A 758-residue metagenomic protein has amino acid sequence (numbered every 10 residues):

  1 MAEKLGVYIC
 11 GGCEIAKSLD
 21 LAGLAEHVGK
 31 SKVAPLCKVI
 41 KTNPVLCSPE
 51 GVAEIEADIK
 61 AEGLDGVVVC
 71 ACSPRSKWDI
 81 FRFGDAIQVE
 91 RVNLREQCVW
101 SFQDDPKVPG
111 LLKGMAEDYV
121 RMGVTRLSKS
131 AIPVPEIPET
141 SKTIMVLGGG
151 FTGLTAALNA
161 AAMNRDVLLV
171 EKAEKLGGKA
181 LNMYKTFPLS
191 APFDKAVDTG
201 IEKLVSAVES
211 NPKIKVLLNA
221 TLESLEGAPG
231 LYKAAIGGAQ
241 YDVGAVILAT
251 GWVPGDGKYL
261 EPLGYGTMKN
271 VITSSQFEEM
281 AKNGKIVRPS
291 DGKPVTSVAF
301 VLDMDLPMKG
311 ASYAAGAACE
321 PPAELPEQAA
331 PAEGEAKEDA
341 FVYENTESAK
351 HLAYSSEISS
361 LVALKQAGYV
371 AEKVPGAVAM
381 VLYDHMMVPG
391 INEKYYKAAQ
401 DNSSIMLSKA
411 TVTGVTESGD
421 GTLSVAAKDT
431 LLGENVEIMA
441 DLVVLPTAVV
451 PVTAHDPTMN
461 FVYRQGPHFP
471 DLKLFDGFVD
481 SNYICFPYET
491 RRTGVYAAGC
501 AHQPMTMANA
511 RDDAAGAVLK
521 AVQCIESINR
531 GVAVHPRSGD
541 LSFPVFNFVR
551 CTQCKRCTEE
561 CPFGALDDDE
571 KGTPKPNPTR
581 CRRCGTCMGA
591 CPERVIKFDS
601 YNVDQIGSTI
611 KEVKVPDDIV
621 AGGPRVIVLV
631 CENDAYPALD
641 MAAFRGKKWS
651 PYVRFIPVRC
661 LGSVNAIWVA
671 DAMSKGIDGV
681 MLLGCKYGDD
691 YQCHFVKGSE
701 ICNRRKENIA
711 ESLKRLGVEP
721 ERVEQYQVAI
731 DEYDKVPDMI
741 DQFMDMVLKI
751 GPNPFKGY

Functional and structural regions predicted by a protein language model:
M1-K575, T579-P624, Y636, K648-L661 (+6 more regions): Residues forming the flavin
V626, V630-D640, F644-K647: Extended, low-polarity segments enriched in aliphatic/aromatic residues
V664-M673: Thiamine diphosphate
P720-Y758: Divalent-metal-activated hydrolytic enzyme cores
